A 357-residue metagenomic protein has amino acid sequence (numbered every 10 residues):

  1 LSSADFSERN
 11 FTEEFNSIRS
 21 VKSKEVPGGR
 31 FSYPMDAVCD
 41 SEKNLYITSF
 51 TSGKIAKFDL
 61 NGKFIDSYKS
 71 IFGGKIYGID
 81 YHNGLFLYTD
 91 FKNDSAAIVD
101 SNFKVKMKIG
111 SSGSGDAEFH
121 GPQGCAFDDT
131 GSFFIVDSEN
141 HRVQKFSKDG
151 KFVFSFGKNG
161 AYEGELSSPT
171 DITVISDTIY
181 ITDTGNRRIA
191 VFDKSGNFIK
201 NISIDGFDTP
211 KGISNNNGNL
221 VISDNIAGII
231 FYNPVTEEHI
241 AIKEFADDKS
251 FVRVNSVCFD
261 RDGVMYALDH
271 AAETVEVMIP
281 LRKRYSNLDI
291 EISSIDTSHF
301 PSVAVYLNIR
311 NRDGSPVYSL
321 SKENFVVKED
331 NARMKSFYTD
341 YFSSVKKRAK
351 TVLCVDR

Functional and structural regions predicted by a protein language model:
F6-R30: A short helix->beta-strand "capping" segment at the edge of beta-propeller domains
R19-G28, K63-K69, V105-D116, F152-E163 (+2 more regions): A short beta-strand motif characteristic of beta-propeller blades
V26-D40, I71-N83, S114-D129, Y162-S176 (+2 more regions): Beta-rich, blade/repeat-based domains predominating in secreted/periplasmic proteins but also intracellular
N44-I47, F86-Y88, S132-I135, T178-I181 (+2 more regions): Conserved beta-propeller blade signature
F50, F91-K92, S138-E139, T184 (+2 more regions): Short loop/turn segments immediately following the C-termini of beta-strands
D59-K63, D100-K104, S147-K151, D193-N197 (+2 more regions): Short loop/turn segments that connect beta-strands within beta-propeller blades
A246-D289: Blade-level signature of beta-propeller repeat domains, shared across WD40, Kelch, NHL, RCC1 and BNR/Asp-box propellers
R284-V352: Acidic, polar low-complexity linker/tail segments
